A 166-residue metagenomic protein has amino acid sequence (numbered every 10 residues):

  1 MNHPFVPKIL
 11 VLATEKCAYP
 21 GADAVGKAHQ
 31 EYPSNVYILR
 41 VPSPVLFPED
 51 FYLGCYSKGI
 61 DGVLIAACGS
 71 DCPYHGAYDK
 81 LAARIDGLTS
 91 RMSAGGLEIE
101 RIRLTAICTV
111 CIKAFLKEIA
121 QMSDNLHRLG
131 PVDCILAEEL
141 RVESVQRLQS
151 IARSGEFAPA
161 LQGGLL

Functional and structural regions predicted by a protein language model:
M1-L166: Iron-sulfur-associated redox domains of electron-transfer enzymes in respiratory and anaerobic energy metabolism
